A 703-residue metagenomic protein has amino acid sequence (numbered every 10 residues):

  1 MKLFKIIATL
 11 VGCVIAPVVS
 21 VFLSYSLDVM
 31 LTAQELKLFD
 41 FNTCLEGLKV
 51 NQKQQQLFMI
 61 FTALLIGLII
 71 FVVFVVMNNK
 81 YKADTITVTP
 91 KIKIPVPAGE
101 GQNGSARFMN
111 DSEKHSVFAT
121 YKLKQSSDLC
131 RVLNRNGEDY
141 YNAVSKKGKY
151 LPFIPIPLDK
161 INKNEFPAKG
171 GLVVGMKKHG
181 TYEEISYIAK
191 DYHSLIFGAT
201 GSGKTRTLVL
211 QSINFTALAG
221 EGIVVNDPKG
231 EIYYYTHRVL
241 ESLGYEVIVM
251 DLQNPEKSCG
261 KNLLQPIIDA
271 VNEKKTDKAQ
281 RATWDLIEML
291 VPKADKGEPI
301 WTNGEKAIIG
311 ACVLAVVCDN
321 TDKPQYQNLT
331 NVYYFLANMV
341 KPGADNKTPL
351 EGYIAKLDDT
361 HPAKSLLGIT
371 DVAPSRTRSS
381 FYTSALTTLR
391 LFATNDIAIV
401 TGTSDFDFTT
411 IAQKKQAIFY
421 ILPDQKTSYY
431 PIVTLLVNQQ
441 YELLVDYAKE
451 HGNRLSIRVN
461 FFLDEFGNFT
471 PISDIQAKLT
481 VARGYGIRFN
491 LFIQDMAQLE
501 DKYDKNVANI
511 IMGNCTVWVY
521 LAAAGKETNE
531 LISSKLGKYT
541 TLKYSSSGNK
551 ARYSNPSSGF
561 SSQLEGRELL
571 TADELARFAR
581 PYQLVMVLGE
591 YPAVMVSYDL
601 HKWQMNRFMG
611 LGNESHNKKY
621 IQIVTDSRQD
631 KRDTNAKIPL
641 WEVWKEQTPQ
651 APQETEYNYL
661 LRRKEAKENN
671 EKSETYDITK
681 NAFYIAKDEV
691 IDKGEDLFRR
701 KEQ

Functional and structural regions predicted by a protein language model:
K2-C13, P17-S202, R206-N214, A219 (+7 more regions): Basic- and hydrophobic-enriched, low-structure N-terminal and domain-boundary segments that flank ATP-binding catalytic
V21-V29, F166-A168, V173, K177-T181 (+5 more regions): P-loop NTPase motor domains
V144-K149, P431, F466, A523: A short glycine-/small-residue-rich loop at the edge of a beta-strand within enzyme catalytic domains
N162-N164, E273, P292-E298, T321-D322 (+1 more regions): Low-complexity, polar-biased intrinsically disordered regions enriched in Pro/Ser/Thr/Gly
L479-V481, Y485-V587, D696: Conserved ATP-driven motor cores of ASCE-family P-loop NTPases powering translocation/secretion/packaging/pilus
D599: Short, surface-exposed polybasic-aromatic patches that bind anionic ligands, especially phosphate groups
